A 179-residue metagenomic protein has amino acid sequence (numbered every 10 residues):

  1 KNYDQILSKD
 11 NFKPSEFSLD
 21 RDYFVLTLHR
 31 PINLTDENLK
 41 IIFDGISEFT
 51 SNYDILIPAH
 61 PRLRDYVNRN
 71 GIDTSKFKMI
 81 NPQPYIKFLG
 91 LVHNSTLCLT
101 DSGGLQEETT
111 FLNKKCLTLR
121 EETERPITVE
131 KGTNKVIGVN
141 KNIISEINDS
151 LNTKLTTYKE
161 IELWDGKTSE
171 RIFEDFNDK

Functional and structural regions predicted by a protein language model:
K1-D36, I137: A nucleotide-sugar donor-handling region in carbohydrate enzymes
N2-S8, K135-K179: Leloir-type glycosyltransferase catalytic cores
F43-A59: A conserved nucleotide-sugar
F49, G71-D73, G90-L91: Structural alpha-helical scaffold elements that stabilize or flank donor/cofactor-binding regions in carbohydrate
D65-P82: Nucleotide-activated donor-binding/catalytic signature segment of Leloir-type glycosyltransferases, i.e., the conserved
I80-L91: Conserved active-site histidine-acidic residue motif and adjacent donor-binding/catalytic loop of glycosyltransferases
L91-V129: A donor-sugar binding/catalytic signature common to diverse glycosyltransferases and related nucleotide-sugar
L117, G132-I137: A short acidic/histidine/glycine-rich donor-binding loop in glycosyltransferase catalytic cores
